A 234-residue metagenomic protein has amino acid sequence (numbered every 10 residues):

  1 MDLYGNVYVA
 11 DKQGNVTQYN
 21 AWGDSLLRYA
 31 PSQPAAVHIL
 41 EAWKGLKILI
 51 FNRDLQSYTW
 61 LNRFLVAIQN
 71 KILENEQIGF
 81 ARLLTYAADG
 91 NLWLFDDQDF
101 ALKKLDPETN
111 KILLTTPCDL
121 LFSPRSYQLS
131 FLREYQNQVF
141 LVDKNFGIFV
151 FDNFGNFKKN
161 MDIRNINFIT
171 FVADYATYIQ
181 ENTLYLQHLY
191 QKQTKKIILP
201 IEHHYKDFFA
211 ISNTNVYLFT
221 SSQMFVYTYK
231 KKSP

Functional and structural regions predicted by a protein language model:
M1-D2, P34-A42, I78-Y86, P124-F131 (+2 more regions): Repeated scaffold domains used in trafficking and secretory/extracellular systems, primarily beta-propellers
M1-L46, I50: Start-of-domain marker
N6-Y8, K47-I50, N91-L94, Q138-L141 (+2 more regions): Conserved beta-propeller blade signature
K12, R53, D89, D97 (+3 more regions): Short loop/turn segments immediately following the C-termini of beta-strands
N15-T17, S57-Y58, F100-L102, G147-F149 (+2 more regions): Structural signal for beta-propeller blades
N20-D24, N62-V66, D106-T109, D152-N156 (+2 more regions): Short loop/turn segments that connect beta-strands within beta-propeller blades
D24-A30, A67-E74, K111-P124, F154-M161 (+1 more regions): A short beta-strand motif characteristic of beta-propeller blades
D207-P234: Blade-level signature of beta-propeller repeat domains, shared across WD40, Kelch, NHL, RCC1 and BNR/Asp-box propellers
